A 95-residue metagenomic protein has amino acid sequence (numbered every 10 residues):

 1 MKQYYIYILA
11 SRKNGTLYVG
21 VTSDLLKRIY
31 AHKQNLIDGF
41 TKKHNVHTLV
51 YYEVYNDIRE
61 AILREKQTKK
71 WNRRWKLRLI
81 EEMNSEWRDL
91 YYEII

Functional and structural regions predicted by a protein language model:
M1-V54, R59-K66, M83-E86, L90-I95: GIY-YIG nuclease catalytic motif and its immediate N-terminal context
Q67-I80: Short arginine-rich
